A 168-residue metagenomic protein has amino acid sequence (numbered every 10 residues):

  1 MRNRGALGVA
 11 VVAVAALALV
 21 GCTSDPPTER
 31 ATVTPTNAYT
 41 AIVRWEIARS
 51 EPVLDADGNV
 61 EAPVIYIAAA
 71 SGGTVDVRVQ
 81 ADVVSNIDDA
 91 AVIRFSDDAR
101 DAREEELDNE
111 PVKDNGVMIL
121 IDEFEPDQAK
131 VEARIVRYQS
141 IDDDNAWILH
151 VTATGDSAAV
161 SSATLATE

Functional and structural regions predicted by a protein language model:
M1, L7, V117-I119, L149-H150: Generic ordered-secondary-structure signal
M1-V20: Sec-dependent bacterial lipoprotein signal peptides
V9, A15, D127-A129, A159 (+1 more regions): Residues in flexible loops and secondary-structure boundaries
C22-D144, L165-E168: Flexible low-complexity loop/turn motifs enriched in small/helix-breaking residues
A146-E168: Short beta-strand edge/turn micro-motifs at domain boundaries
